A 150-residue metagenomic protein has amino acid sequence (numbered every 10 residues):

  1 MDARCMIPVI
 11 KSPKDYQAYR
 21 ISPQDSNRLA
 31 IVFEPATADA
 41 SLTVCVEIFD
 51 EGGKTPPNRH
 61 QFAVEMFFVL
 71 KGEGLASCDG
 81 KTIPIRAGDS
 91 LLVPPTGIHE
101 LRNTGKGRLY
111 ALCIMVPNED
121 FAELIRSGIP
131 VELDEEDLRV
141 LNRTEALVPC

Functional and structural regions predicted by a protein language model:
M1-L42, R126-C150: A short, N-terminal "cap"/entry segment at the start of jelly-roll beta-barrel domains of the cupin/DSBH fold
D25, F62-A63, K81, G97-I98 (+2 more regions): A generic "binding-loop/recognition-motif" signal
R28-I31, C45-H60: Conserved short histidine dyad/triad with adjacent acidic residue
V46-E47, L92, G107-E123: A short hydrophobic beta-strand segment most commonly corresponding to one strand of the jelly-roll/cupin
E47, E73, K81-I83: Well-ordered beta-strand scaffold positions
P56-N58, A76-S77, V93, H99-G105: Short beta-strand His + acidic residue motifs that chelate non-heme Fe in jelly-roll/DSBH and cupin folds
F62-E65, V69-G74, D79: Glycine- and acidic-residue-biased ligand/ion/polar-headgroup-sensing regions
G80-P95: Short acidic-glycine-tyrosine-enriched beta hairpin
